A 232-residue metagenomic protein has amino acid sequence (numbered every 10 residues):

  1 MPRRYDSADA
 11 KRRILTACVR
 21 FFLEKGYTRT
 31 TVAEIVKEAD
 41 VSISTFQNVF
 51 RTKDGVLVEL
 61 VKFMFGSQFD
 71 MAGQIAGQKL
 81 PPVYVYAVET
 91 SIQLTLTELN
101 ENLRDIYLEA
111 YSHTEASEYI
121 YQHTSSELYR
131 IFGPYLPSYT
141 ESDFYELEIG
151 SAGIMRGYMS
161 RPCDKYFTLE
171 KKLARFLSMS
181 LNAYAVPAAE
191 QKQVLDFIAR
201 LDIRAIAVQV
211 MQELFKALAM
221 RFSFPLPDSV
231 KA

Functional and structural regions predicted by a protein language model:
D9-A10, V41: The short coil/loop that forms the "turn" connecting the two helices of the helix-turn-helix
K11-T16, T28-R29, V49-G73: An amphipathic alpha-helix adjacent to DNA-recognition modules
R13-F21, I92: Pre-recognition alpha-helix immediately N-terminal to the DNA-recognition helix within helix-turn-helix or winged-helix
F21, K25-G55, E59: Helix-turn-helix
E59, D70-L103, H113, Y121-S125: Hydrophobic alpha-helical connector segments
R104-E109, A189-Q193: Short, hydrophobic secondary-structure boundary micro-motifs
Y111-C163, F167, K171-S178: Amphipathic alpha-helical packing segments from all-alpha helical-bundle domains
R130, P134, S160, D164-A232: C-terminal peripheral helix-coil segments that are non-catalytic and often amphipathic
